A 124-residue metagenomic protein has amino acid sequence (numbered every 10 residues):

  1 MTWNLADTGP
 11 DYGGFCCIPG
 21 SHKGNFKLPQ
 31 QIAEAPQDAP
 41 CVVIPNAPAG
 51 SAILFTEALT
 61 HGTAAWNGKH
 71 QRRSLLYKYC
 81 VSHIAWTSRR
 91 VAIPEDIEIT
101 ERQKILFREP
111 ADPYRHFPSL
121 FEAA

Functional and structural regions predicted by a protein language model:
M1: Conserved SAM-binding loop
L5-A64, I84: Double-stranded beta-helix
L59-T60, A64-A124: Non-heme Fe(II)/2-oxoglutarate
